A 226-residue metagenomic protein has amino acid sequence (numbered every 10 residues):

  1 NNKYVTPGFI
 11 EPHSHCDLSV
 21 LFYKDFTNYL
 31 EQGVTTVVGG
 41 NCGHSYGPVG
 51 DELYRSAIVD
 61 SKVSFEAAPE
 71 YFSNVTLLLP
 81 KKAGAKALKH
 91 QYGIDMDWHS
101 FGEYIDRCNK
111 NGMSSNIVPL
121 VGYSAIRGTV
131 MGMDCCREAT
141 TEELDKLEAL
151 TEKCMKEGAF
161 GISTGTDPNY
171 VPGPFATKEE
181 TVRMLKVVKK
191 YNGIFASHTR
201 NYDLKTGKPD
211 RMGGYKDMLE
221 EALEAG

Functional and structural regions predicted by a protein language model:
K3-Y4, F22-G161, N192: Divalent-metal coordination cores built from histidine and acidic residues
P7-D17: Metallo-beta-lactamase
F9-E11, H90, D134-C136, N169-Y170 (+1 more regions): A short, structure-level motif marking secondary-structure boundaries and short turns
I10-P12, Q32, E157, S197: Single, functionally critical "micro-switch" positions that shape active/binding sites and transmembrane helices
E11, G39, T164: Redox-cofactor binding/interface segments in oxidoreductases and associated redox assembly factors
H15-S19, V37, I162, Y202: General alpha-helical segment detector with a strong preference for membrane-spanning helices and helix-boundary regions
D17, H44-P48, A125-G128, N169-G173 (+1 more regions): Flexible loop/turn segments at secondary-structure boundaries
G102-I105, N109-G112, E138-D167, V171-G226: Histidine/acidic residue-rich metal-binding segments in metalloenzymes
